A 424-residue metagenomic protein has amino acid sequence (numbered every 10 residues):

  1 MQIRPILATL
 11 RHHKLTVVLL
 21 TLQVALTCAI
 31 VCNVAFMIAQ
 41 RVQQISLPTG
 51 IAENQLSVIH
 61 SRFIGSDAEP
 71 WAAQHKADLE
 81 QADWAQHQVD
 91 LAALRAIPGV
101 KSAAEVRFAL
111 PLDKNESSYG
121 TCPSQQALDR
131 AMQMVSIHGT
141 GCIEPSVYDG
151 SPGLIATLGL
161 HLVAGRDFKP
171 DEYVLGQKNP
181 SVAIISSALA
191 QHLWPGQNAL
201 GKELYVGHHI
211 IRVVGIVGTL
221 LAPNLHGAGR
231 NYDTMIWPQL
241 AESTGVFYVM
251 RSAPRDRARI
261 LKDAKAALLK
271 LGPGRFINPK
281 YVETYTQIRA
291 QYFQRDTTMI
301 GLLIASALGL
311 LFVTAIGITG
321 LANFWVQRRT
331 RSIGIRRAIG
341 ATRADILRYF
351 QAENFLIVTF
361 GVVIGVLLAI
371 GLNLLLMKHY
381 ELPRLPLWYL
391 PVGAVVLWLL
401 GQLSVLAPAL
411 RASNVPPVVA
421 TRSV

Functional and structural regions predicted by a protein language model:
Q2-I6, G393-V424: C-terminal membrane-exit region of the final transmembrane helix in multipass inner-membrane proteins
R4-R11, I316-I357, N414-S423: Intracellular coupling helices
A8, H12, L271-A307, R328 (+1 more regions): Membrane-helix entry/capping segments
K14-Q40, I51-E53: Short, strongly hydrophobic transmembrane alpha-helices
I38, V42-R130: Membrane-proximal extracellular/periplasmic loop immediately following the first transmembrane helix
Q86, A96-I97, S187-A188, H208-I300: "Rare, low-scoring activations can occur in soluble or secreted enzymes where short amphipathic helices or signal
D90, H138-Y232: Hydrophobic secondary-structure segments that place a key small or acidic residue at a functional site
L310, R331-M377, W388, V392 (+2 more regions): Transmembrane alpha-helical interface segments in multi-pass membrane proteins
